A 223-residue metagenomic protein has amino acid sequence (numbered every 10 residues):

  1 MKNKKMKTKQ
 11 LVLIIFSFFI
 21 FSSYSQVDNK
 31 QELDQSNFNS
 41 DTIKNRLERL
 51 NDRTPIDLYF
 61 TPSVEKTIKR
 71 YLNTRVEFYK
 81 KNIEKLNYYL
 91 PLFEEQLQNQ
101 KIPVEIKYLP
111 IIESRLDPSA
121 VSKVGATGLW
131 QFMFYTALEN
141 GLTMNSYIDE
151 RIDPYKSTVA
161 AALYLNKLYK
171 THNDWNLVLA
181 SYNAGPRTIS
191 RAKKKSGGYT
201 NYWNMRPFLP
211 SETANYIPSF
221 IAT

Functional and structural regions predicted by a protein language model:
M1-K7: N-terminal secretory signal peptides that target proteins for export/translocation
K7-Q10, F19-K101, I106: An acidic, Gly/Ser/Thr/Pro-rich helix-cap/linker signature
T67-Y79, L116-A126, Q131-N173, K193-P207: Substrate-binding clefts and substrate-entry loops adjacent to catalytic sites of polymer-processing enzymes acting on
E84, P91, E95, K107 (+3 more regions): Solvent-exposed, polar/charged alpha-helical surfaces in well-ordered, non-transmembrane soluble domains, broadly
L86, L90, A126, P154-T158 (+2 more regions): Short alpha-helical patches at coil-to-helix transitions and adjacent helical residues in well-structured domains
I102-S119, V178-N183: Short, functionally critical alpha-helical segments immediately adjacent to catalytic or ligand/cofactor-binding
A161, L168-R187, A192, T223: Non-catalytic, structured segments within soluble enzyme domains
S211-T223: Catalytic cores of secreted or luminal carbohydrate-active enzymes
